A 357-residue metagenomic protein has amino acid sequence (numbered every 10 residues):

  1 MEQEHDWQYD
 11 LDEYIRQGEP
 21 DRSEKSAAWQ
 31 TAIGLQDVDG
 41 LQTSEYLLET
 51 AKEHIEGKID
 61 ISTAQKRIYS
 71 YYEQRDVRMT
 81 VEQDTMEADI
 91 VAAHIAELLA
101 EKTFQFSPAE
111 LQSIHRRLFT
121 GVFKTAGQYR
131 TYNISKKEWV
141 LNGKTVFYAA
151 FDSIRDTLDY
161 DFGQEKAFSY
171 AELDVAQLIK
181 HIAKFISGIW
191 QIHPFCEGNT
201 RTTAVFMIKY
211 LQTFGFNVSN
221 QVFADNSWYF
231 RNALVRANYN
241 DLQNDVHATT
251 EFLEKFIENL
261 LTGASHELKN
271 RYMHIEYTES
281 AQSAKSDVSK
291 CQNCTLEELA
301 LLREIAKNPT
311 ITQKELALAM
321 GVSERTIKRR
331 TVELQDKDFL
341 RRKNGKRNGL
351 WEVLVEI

Functional and structural regions predicted by a protein language model:
M1-I357: FIC/Doc superfamily catalytic core
